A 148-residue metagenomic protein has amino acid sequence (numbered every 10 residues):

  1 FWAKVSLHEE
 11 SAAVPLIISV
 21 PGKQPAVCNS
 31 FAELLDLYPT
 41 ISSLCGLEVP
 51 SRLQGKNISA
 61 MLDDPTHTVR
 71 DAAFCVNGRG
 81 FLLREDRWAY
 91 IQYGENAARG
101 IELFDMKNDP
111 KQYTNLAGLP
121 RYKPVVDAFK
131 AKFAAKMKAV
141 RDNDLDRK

Functional and structural regions predicted by a protein language model:
F1-K23, E33: Histidine-centered active-site microenvironments of extracellular/periplasmic hydrolases and transferases
V5-E10, C75-G118, R147: C-terminal, low-complexity/hydrophilic appendages and adjacent surface loops of extracellular/periplasmic anionic
A13, L37, S42, L116-K148: Long, internal low-complexity/basic segments
S19, P25-L83, Y122, L145-K148: Polar, surface-exposed loop/tail segments that function as active-site lids or cofactor/substrate-recognition elements
R52-L53, G94, A128: Short loop/turn and capping residues at structural boundaries
